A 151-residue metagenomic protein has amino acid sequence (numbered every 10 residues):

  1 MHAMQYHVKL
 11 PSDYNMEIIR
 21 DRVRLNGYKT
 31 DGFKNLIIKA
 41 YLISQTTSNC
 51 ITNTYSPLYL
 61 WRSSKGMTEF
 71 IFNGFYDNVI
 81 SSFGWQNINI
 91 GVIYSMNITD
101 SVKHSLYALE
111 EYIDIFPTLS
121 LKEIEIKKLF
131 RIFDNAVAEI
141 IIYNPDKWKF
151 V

Functional and structural regions predicted by a protein language model:
M1-F33, I37-I38, T46-S48, K65-F70 (+1 more regions): Short S/T/G/P-rich N-terminal loop/turn motif that feeds into the first structured element of a domain
I43: Residues that line or immediately flank small-molecule/substrate-binding pockets and catalytic motifs
N53-N89: Aromatic- and glycine-enriched beta-alpha-beta binding-site module
